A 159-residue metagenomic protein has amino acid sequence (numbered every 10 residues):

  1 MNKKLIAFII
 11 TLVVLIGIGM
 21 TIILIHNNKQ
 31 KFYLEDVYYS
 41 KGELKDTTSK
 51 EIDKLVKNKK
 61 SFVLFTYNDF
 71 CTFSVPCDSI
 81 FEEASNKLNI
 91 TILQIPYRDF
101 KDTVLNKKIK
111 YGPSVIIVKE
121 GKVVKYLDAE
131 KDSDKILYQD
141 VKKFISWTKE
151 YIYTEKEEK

Functional and structural regions predicted by a protein language model:
M1-Y39: N-terminal targeting signals for export/organelle localization
Y33-K50, D99: Short extracytoplasmic/periplasmic juxtamembrane "stem" segments immediately C-terminal to an N-terminal membrane anchor
T48-K87: Local sequence-structure signature of Cys/Sec-based thiol-disulfide redox active-site neighborhoods
I52-K54, V104-K108: Short amphipathic alpha-helix with an adjacent loop that forms part of the alpha/beta core around
T66-N68, S85, N89-T103: Thiol-based oxidoreductase modules, predominantly thioredoxin-like and allied folds used for disulfide exchange
F73-V75, D102-L105, K125-L127: Extracytoplasmic/secreted cell-surface and envelope-processing proteins
K107-K119: Structural micro-motif
I117-K159: Non-catalytic, surface beta->alpha helical segment in thiol-disulfide oxidoreductase systems
